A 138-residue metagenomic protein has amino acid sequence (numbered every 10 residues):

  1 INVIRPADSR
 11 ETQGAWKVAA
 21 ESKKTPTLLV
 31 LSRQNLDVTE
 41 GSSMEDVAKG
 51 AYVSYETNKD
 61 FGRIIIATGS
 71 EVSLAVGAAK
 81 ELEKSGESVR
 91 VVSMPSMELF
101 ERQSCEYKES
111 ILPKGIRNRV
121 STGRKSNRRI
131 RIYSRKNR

Functional and structural regions predicted by a protein language model:
V3, T12-A15, A19-R138: Thiamine diphosphate
A7: TRNA-recognition modules of translation machinery and tRNA-sensing kinases, especially anticodon-binding
